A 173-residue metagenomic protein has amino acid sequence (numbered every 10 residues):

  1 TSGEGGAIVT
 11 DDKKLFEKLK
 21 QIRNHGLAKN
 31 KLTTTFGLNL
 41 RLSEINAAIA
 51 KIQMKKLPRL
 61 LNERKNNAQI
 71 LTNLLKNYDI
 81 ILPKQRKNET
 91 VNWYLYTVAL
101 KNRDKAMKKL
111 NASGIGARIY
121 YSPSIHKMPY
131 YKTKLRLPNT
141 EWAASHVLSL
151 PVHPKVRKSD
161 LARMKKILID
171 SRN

Functional and structural regions predicted by a protein language model:
G3-I8: Glycine-rich phosphate-binding loop of ATP-grasp-fold ATP-dependent ligases
D11-N173: PLP-dependent aminotransferase class I/II
